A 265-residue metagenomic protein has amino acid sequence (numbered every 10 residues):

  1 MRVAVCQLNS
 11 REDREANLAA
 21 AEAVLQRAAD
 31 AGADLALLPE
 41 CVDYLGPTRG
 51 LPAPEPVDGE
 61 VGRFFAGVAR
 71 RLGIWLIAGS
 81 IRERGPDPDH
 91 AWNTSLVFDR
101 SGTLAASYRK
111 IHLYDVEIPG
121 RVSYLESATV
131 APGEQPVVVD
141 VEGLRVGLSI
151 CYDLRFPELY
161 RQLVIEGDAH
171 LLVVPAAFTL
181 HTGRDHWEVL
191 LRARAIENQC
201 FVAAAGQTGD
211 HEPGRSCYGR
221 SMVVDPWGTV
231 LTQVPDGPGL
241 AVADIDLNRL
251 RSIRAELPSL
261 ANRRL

Functional and structural regions predicted by a protein language model:
M1-A4: Extreme N-terminal starter segment of soluble prokaryotic enzymes
Q7-R14: Short polar catalytic/cofactor-binding loops
R14, A23-S101, S107, T179-A193 (+1 more regions): Cys-nucleophile CN-hydrolase/nitrilase-fold catalytic domain and related Cys-dependent amidase chemistry that acts on
Y44, L96, S107-Y114, M222 (+1 more regions): Short beta->alpha transition motifs characteristic of CBS
V57-A78, R145, L154-A241: CN hydrolase (nitrilase-like) catalytic-core segments centered on the catalytic cysteine and neighboring Lys/Glu
A78-S80, T94-V97, V137-V139, S221-V223 (+1 more regions): Short beta-strand scaffold segments in enzyme catalytic cores
P86-G167, L180-V189, E256-S259: Active-site catalytic loop in hydrolytic enzyme cores
N248-L265: A short C-terminal boundary segment appended to hydrolase-like catalytic domains
